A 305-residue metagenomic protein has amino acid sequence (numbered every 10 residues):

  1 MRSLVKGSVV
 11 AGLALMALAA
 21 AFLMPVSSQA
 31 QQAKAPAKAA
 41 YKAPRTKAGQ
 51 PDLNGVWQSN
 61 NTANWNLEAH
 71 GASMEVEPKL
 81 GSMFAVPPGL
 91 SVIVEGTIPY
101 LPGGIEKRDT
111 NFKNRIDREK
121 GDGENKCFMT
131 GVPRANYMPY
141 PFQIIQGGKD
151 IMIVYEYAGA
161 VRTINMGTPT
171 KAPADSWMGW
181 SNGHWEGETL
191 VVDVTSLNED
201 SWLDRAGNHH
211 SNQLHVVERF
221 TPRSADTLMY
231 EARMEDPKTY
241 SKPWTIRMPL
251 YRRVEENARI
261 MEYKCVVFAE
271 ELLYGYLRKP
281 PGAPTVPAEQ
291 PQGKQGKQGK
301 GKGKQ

Functional and structural regions predicted by a protein language model:
R2-Q305: PEST-like low-complexity, intrinsically disordered acidic/proline/serine-rich tracts that flank trafficking/processing
